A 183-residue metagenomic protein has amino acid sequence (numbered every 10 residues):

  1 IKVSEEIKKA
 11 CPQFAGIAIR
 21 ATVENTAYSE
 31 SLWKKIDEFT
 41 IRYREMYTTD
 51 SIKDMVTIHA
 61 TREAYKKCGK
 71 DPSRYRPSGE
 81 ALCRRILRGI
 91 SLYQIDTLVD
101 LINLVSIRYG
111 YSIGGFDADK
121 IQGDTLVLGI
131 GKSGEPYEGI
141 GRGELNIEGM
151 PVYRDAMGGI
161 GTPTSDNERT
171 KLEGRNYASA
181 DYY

Functional and structural regions predicted by a protein language model:
I1-Y183: Charge-biased, low-complexity intrinsically disordered regions
